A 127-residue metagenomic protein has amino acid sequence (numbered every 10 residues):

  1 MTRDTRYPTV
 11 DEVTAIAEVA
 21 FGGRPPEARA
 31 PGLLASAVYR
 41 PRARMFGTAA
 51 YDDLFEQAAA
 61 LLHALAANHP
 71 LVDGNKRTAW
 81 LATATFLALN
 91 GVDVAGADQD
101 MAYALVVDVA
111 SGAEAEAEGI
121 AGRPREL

Functional and structural regions predicted by a protein language model:
M1-L127: FIC/Doc superfamily catalytic core
